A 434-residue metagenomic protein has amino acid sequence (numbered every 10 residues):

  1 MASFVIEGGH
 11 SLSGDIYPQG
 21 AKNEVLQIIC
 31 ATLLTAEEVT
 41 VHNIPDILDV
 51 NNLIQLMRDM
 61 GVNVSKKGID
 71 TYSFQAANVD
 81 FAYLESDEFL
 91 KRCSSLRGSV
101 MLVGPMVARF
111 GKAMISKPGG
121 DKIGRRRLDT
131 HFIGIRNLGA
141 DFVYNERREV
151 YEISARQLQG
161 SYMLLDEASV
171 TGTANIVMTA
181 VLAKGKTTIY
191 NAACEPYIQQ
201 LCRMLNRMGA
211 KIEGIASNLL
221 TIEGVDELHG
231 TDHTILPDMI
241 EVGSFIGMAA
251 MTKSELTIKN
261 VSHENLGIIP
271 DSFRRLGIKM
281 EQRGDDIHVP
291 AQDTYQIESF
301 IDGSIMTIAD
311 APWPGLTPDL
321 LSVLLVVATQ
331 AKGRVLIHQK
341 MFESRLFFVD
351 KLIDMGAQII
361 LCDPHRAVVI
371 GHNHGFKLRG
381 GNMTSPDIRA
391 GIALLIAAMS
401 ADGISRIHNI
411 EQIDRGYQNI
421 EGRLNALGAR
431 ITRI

Functional and structural regions predicted by a protein language model:
M1-I434: Short, structured segments at the rim of ligand-binding sites
